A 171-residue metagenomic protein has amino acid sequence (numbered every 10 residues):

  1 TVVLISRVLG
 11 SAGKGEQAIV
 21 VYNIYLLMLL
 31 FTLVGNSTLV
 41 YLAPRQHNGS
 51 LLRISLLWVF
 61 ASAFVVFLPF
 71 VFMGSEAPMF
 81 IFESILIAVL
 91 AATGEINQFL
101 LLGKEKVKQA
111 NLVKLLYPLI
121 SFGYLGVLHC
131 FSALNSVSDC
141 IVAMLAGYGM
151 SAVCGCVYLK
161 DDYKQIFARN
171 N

Functional and structural regions predicted by a protein language model:
T1-L27, V137, N171: Interfacial/gating helices of multi-pass transporter permease domains
S6, P44, L102, H129-S132: Helix-capping/transition residues at the boundaries of transmembrane alpha-helices and the short helical linkers
L9-A12, E105-V107, S132-N135: Membrane-helix interface residues
K14-G15, L51-L52, F80, S84 (+3 more regions): Alpha-helical transmembrane segments and their helix-entry boundary regions
I19-S75, M79: Membrane-water interface segments that mark the loop-to-transmembrane alpha-helix transition
I24-L30, A63-F64, L68, G74-L100 (+2 more regions): Alpha-helical transmembrane segments of multi-pass membrane proteins
V40-H47, A91-V113: Membrane-interface junctions at transmembrane-helix termini in multi-pass inner-membrane proteins
I85, N111-D161: Hydrophobic alpha-helical transmembrane segments
